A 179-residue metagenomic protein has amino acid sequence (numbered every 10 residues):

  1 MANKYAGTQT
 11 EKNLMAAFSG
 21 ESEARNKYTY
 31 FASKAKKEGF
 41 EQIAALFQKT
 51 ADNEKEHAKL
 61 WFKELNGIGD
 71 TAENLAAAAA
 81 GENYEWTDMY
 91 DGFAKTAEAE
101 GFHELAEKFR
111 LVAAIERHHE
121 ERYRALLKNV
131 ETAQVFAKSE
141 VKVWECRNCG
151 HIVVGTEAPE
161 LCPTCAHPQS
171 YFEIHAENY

Functional and structural regions predicted by a protein language model:
M1-Y179: Non-heme di-metal
